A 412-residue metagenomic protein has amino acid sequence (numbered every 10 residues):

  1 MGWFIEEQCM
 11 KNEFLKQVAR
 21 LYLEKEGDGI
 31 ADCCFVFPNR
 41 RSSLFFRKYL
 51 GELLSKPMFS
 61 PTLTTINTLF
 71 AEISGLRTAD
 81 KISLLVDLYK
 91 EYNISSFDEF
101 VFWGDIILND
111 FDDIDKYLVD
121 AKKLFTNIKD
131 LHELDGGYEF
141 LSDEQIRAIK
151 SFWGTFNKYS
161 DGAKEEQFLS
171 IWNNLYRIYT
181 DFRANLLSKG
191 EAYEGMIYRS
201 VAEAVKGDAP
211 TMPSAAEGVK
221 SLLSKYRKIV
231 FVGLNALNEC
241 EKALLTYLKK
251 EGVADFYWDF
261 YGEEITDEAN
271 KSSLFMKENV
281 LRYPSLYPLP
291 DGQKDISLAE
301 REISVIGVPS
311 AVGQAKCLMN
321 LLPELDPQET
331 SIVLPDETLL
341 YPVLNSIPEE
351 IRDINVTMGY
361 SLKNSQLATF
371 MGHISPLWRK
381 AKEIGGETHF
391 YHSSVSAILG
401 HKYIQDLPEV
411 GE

Functional and structural regions predicted by a protein language model:
M1-E412: Nucleic acid-machinery interaction/catalytic patches
